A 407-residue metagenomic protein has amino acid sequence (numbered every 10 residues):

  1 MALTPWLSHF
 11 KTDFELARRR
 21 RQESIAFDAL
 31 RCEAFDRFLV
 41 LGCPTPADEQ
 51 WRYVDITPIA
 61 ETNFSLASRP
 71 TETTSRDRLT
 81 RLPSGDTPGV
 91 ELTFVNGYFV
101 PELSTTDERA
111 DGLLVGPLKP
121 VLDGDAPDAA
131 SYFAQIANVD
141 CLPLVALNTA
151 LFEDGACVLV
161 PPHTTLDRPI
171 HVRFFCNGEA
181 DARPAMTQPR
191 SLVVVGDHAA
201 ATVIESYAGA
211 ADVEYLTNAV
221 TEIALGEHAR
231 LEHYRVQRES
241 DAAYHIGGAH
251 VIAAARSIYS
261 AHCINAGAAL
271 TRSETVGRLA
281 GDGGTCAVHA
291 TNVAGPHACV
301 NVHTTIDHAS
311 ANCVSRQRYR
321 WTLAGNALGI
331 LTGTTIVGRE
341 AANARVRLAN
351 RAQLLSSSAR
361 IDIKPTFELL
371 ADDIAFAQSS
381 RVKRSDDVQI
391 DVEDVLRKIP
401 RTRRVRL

Functional and structural regions predicted by a protein language model:
A2-V220, E227-R230: Short, low-to-moderate order helix/coil transition modules at the start of elongated helical scaffolds
L118-L407: Conserved beta-strand/loop scaffold segments within soluble protein domains that form the structured core and edges
